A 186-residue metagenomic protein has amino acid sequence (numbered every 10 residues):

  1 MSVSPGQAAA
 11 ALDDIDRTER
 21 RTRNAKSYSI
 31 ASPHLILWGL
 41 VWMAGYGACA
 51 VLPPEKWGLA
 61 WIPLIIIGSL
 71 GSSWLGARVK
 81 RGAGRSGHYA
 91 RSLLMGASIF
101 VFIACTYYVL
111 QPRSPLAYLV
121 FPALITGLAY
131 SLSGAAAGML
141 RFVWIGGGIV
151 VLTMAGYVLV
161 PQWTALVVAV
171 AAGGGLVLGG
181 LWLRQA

Functional and structural regions predicted by a protein language model:
M1-I30: N-terminal juxtamembrane cytosolic/stromal segments of multi-pass membrane proteins
Q7, Y28, S32-G39, V143 (+1 more regions): Short, contiguous, pocket-lining structural segments that sit at or immediately flank catalytic/ligand-binding sites
R21, G71-S86, L128-A135, V177-Q185: C-terminal ends of transmembrane helices
A25-P112: Selected alpha-helical membrane-embedding segments in polytopic membrane proteins
P54-P63, P115-V120, R141-W144, Q162-A169: Short, aromatic-rich membrane-interface segments at the entry and exit of alpha-helical transmembrane domains
G87-L94, S98-G146: Membrane-proximal helix-loop-helix units in multi-pass membrane proteins
A129-A186: Terminal transmembrane helical module of multi-pass membrane proteins
